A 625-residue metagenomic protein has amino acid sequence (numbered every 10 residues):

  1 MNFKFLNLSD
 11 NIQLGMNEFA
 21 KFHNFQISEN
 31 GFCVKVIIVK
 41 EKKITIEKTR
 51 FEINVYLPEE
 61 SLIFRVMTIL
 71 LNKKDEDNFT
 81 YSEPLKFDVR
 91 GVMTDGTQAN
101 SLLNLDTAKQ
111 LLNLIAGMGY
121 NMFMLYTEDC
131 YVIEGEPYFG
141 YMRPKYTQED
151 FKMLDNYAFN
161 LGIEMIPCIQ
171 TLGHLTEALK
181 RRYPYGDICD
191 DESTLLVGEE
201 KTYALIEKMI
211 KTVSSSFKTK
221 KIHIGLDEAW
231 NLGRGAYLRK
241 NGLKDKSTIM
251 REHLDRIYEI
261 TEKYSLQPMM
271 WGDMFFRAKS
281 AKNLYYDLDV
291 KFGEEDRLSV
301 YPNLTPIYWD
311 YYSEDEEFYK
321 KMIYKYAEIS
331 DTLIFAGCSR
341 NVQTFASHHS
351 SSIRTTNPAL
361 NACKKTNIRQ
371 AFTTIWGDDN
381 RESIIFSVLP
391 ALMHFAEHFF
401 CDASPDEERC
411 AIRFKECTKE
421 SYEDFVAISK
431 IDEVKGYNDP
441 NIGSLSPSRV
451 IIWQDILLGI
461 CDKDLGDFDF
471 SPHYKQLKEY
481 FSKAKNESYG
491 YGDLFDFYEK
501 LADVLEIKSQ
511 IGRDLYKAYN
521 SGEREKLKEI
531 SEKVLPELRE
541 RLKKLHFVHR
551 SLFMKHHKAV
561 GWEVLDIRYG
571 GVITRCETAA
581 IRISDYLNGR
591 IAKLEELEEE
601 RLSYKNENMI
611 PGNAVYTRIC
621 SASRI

Functional and structural regions predicted by a protein language model:
N2, R50-E262, M269, I334-G337 (+5 more regions): Feature activates predominantly on carbohydrate-active enzymes
N2-S28, K74, N78, M153-N156 (+5 more regions): Substrate-binding groove of N-acetylhexosamine-processing glycoside hydrolases
S9, K40-K42, S61, Q98 (+4 more regions): Residues that cap or initiate secondary-structure elements
I12-P58: Short, well-ordered secondary-structure micro-motifs within conserved domains or adaptor modules
E29-G31, V39, K48-R50, P84-F87 (+5 more regions): A generic structural signal for short, non-catalytic loop/turn and secondary-structure boundary residues
F32-K35, E52-N54, R90, L304-T305 (+2 more regions): Structural motif
K35, G91-M93, T194, Q267 (+2 more regions): Generic structural signal for residues positioned in beta-strands
I46-E47, A178, R234-G235, S280-A281 (+2 more regions): Short, well-ordered secondary-structure micro-motifs
